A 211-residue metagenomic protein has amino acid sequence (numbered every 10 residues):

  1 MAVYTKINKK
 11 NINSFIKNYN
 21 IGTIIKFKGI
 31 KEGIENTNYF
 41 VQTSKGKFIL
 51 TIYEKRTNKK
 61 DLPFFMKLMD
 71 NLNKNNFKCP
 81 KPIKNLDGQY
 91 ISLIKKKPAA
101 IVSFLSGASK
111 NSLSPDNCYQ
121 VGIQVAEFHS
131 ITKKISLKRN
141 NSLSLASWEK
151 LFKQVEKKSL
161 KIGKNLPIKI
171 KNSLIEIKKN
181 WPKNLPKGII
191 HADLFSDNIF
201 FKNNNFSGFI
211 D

Functional and structural regions predicted by a protein language model:
M1-K28, G107-K134, A192-F201: Solvent-exposed, charged interface segments at domain starts and junctions
M1-K84, K202: Conserved NTP-binding catalytic cores of kinases and kinase-like/nucleotidyltransferase enzymes across multiple kinase
I7-N18, K133-L137, E149-A192, K202: An alpha-helical support segment within catalytic cores of ATP-dependent transferases
I34-S44, I49-L50, P82, I175-D211: Active-site acidic catalytic loop and adjacent metal/ATP-binding pocket of ATP-dependent phosphoryl transfer enzymes
T43-L137: ATP-binding pocket architecture of kinase catalytic cores
I83-D87, S142-F152: Alpha-helical transmembrane segments of bacterial inner-membrane membrane proteins
N111-G122, K138-A146, K164-K171: Short, amphipathic alpha-helical segments
